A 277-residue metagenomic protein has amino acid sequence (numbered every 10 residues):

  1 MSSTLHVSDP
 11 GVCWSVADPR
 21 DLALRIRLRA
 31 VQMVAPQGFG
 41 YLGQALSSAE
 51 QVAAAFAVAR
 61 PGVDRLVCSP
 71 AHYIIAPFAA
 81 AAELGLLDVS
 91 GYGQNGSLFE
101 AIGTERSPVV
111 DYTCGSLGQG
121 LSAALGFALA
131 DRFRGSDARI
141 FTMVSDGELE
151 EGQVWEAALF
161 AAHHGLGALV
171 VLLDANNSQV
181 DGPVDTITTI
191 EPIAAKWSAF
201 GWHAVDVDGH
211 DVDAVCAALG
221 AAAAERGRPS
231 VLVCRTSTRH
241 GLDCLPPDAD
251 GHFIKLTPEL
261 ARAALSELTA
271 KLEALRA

Functional and structural regions predicted by a protein language model:
S2-I26: N-terminal hydrophobic or amphipathic helices/low-complexity stretches enriched in small/hydrophobic/Pro/Gly
S2-L5, V212, A217-A277: Glycine/aspartate-rich loop-and-adjacent alpha/beta segment that forms the canonical ThDP
S8-D9, V58-G62, E273: Nucleotide/pyrophosphate-binding catalytic subdomain
L22-F39, D174-N176: N-terminal capping segment at the start of a domain
M33, G43-H163: Cofactor-binding active-site loop characterized by glycine-rich and histidine/acidic residues
E50, H72-Y73, N176-N177, D211 (+1 more regions): Glycine-rich beta-alpha junction loops
D64-L66, A138-T142, L169, R228-T236: Generic beta-sheet signal
V109, T113-S116, L121-A224: Thiamine diphosphate
